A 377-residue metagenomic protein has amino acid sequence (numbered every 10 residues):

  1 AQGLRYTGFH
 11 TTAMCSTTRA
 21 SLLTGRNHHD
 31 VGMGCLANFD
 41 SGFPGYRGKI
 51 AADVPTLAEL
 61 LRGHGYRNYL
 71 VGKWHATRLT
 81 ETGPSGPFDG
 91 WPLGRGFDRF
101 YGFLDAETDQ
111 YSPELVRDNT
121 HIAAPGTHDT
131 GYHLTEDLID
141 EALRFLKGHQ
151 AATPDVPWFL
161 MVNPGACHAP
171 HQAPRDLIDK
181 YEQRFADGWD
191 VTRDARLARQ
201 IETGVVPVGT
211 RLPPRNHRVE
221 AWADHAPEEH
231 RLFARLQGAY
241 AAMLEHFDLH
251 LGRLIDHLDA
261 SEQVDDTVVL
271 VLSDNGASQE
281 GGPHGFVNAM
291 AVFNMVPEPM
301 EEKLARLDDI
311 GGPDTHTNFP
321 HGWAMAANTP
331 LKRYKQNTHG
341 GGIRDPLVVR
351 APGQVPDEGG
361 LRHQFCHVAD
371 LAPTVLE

Functional and structural regions predicted by a protein language model:
A1-E377: Formylglycine-dependent sulfatase
